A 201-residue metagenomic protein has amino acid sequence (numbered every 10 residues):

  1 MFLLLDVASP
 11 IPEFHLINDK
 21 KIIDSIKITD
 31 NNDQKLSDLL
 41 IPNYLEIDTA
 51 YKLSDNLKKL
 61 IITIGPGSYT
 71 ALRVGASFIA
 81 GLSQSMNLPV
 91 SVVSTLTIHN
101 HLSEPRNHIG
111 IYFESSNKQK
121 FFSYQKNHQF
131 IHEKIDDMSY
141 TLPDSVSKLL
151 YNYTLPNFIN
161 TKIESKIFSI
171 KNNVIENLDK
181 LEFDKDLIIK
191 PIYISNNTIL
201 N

Functional and structural regions predicted by a protein language model:
M1-D19, S91-N201: Oxyanion-binding and handling regions
M1-I62, K148-L149: N-terminal beta-alpha supersecondary unit
P42, P66, P191-Y193: Proline-rich low-complexity regions
Y44, F78-L82, N100: Buried hydrophobic packing segments
I47-Y51, I79, S85, I170-E182: Stable alpha-helical structural segments in soluble proteins, enriched in small hydrophobic residues
K52, N87, E104-P105: Residue-level recognition of short, structured coil/turn motifs that connect secondary structure elements
K59-T95: DPxDG-like acidic metal-binding loop motif
